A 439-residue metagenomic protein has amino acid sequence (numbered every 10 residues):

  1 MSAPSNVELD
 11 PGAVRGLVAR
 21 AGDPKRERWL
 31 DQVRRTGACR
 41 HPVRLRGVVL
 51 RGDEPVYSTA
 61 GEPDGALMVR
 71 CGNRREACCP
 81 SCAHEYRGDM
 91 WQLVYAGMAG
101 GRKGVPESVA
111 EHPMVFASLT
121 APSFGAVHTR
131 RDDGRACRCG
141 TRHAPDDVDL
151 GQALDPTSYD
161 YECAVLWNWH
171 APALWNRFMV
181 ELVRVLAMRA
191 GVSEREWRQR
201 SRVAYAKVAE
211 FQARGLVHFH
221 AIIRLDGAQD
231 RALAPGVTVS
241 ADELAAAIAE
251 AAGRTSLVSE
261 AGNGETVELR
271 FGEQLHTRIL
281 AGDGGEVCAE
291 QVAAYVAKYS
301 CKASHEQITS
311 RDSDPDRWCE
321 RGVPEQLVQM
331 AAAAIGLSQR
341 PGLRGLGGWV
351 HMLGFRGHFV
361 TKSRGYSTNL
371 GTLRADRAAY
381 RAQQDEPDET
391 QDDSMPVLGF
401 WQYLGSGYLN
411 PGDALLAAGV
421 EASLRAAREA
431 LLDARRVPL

Functional and structural regions predicted by a protein language model:
M1-R87, F271-L439: Long, low-complexity, charged/polar intrinsically disordered accessory regions
P63-M114, L119-A136: Long, contiguous juxta-domain segments that are non-catalytic but functionally important
D64-M68, R102-E107, G191-A213: Catalytic micro-motifs at enzyme active sites that drive phosphoryl/nucleotidyl and oxygen chemistry
C79, A117, E196-D230, V296: Histidine-centered divalent-metal-coordination microenvironment in nucleic-acid enzymes
T129-L166: A solvent-exposed, charged loop/short amphipathic helix patch at secondary-structure junctions
N168-R200: A short, contiguous, amphipathic alpha-helix enriched in charged residues
G215-A221, T255-G282: Acidic/histidine-rich catalytic neighborhood
I222-G264: Helical (often loop-to-helix) elements that flank the catalytic cores of nucleotide-handling enzymes
